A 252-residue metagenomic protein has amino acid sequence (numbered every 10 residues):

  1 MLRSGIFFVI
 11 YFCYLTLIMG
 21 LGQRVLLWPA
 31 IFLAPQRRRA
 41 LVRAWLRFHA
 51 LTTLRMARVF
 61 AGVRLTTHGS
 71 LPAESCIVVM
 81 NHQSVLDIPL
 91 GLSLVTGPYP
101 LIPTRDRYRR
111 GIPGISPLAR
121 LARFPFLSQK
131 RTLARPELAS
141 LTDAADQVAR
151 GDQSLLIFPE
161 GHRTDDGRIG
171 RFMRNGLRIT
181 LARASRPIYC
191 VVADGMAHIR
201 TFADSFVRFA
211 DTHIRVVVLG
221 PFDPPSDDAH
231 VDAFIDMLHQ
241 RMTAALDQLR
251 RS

Functional and structural regions predicted by a protein language model:
M1-C76, P89-L90: Membrane-anchoring hydrophobic helices of lipid-metabolizing enzymes
L27, F32-Q36, L41-R43, C76-T132: Catalytic core of membrane glycerolipid acyltransferases/transacylases, capturing the structured, soluble-facing
T67, I102-P103, V218: Generic preference for hydrophobic
S75-I77, D152-F158, P187: Residue-level preference for the first positions of well-ordered beta-strands
R105, E160, A193-D194: Cofactor-binding loop segments of dinucleotide-utilizing enzymes, especially the Rossmann-like FAD- and NAD(P)+-binding
P113-S116, S154, D165-A229: A cross-family acyltransferase "interaction/gating" segment
T142-D146, L155, E160-D165: Soluble extracytoplasmic domains of inner/organellar membrane proteins
M237, R241-L249: C-terminal alpha-helix
